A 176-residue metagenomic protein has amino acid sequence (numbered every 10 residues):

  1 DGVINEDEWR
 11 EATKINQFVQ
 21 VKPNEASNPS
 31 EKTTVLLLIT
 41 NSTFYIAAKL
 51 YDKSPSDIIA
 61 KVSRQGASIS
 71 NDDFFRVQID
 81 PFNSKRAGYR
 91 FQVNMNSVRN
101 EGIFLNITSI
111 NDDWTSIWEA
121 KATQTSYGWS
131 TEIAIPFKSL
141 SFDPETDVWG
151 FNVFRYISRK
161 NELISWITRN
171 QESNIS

Functional and structural regions predicted by a protein language model:
D1-S176: Structural preference for beta-rich elements and adjacent junctions enriched in aromatics
